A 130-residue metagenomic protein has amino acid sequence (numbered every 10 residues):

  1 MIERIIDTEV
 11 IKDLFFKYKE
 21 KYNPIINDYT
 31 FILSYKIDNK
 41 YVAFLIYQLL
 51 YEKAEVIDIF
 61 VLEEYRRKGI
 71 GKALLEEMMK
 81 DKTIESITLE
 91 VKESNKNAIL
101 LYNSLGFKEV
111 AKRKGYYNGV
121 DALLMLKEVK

Functional and structural regions predicted by a protein language model:
M1-E64, L75-E77, D81: Acetyl-CoA-dependent GNAT
I59-E76, K92-L100, S104-L105: Conserved glycine-rich acetyl-CoA-binding loop
D81-E93: Conserved GNAT acetyl-CoA-binding A-motif
K92-K96, G115-K130: C-terminal "cap" of GNAT-fold acetyltransferases
G106-K112: Low-complexity, intrinsically disordered Gly/Pro/Thr-rich segments
